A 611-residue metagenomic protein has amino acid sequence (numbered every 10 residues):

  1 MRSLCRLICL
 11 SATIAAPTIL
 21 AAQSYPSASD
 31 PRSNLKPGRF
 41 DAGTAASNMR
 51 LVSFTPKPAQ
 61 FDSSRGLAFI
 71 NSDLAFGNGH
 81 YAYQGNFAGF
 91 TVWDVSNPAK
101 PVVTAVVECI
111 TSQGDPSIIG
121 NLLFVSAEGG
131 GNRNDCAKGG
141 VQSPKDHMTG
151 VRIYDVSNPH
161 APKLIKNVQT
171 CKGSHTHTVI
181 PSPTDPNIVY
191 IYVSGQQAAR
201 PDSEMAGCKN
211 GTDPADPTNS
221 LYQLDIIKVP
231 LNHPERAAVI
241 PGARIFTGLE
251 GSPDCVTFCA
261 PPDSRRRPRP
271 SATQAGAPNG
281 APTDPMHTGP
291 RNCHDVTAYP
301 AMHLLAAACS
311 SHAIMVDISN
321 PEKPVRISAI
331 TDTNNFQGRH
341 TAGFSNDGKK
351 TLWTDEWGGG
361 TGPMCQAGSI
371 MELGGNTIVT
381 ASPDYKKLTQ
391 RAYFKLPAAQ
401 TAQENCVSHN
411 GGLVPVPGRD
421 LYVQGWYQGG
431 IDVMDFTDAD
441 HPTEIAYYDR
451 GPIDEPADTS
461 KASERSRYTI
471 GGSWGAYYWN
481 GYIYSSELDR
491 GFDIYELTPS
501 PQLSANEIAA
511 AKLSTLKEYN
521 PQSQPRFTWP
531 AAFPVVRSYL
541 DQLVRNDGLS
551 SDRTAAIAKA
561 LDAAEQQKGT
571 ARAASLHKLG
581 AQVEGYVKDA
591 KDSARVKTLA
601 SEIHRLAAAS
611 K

Functional and structural regions predicted by a protein language model:
M1-R6: Positively charged n-region of N-terminal signal peptides that target proteins for export
L7-T18: Bacterial N-terminal signal peptides
A22-L543: Feature marking well-ordered beta-strand scaffolds used for ligand recognition
N506-K611: Soluble extracellular-acting proteins and domains
